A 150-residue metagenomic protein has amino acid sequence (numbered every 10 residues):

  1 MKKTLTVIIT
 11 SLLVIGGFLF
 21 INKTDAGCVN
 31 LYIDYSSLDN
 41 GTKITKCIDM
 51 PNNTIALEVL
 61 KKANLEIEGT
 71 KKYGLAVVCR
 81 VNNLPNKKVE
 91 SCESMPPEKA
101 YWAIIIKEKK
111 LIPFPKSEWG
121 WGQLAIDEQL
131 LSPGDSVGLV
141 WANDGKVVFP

Functional and structural regions predicted by a protein language model:
K2-P150: Ubiquitin-like/PB1-type beta-grasp interaction modules and other compact soluble beta-rich domains
